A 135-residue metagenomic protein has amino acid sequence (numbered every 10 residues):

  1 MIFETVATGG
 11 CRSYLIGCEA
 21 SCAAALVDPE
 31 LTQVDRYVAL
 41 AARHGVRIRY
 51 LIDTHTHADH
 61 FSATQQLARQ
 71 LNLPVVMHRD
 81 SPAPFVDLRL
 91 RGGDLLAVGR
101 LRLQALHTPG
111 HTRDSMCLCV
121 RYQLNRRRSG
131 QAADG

Functional and structural regions predicted by a protein language model:
M1-V46, L118-V120, L124-G135: Conserved beta-strand hairpin/beta-sheet module of binuclear metal-dependent hydrolase folds, prominently
A7-G9, P82-A83, D87-R89, G110-R113: Short solvent-exposed loop/turn micro-motifs enriched in small/polar/acidic residues
I16, D28, H55, L67 (+3 more regions): Divalent metal-coordination and catalytic microenvironments
L26-P29, R49-H57, V76-R79, T108-G110 (+1 more regions): Active-site neighborhood of phospho(di)ester-bond hydrolases with catalytic His/Asp-centered motifs
Q33-V76: Active-site metal-binding motif and surrounding structural segment of the metallo-beta-lactamase
A68-V98, Q104-L106: Glycine/small-residue-rich loop that forms an oxyanion/phosphate-binding "nest" at active or ligand-binding sites
L95, R100-C119, G135: Pocket-forming structural segment of enzyme catalytic cores
